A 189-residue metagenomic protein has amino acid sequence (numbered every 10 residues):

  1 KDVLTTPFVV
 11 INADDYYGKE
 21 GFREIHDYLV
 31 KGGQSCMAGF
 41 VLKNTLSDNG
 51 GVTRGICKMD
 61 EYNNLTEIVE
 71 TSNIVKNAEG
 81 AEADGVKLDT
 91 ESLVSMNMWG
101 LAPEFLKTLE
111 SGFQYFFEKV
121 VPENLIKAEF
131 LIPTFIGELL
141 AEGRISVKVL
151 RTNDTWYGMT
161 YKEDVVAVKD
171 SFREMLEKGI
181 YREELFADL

Functional and structural regions predicted by a protein language model:
K1-D2: A conserved donor-nucleotide-binding helix/loop in the catalytic core of Leloir-type glycosyltransferases
F8-V9: Short aromatic/hydrophobic "clamp" motif used to bind/position activated sugar donors
A13-Y16: The conserved acidic donor/metal-binding loop of glycosyltransferases
G18-W99, P103: Conserved core of the sugar-phosphate nucleotidyltransferase
G80-K87, L131, G137-D154: Glycine-rich loop/turn
P103-E104, E163: Alpha-helix/helix-capping structural signal
E110-I145: A C-terminal functional module that forms or caps the active site or interfaces directly with catalytic machinery
G143-S146, N153-L189: Hydrophobic helical membrane-anchoring modules
